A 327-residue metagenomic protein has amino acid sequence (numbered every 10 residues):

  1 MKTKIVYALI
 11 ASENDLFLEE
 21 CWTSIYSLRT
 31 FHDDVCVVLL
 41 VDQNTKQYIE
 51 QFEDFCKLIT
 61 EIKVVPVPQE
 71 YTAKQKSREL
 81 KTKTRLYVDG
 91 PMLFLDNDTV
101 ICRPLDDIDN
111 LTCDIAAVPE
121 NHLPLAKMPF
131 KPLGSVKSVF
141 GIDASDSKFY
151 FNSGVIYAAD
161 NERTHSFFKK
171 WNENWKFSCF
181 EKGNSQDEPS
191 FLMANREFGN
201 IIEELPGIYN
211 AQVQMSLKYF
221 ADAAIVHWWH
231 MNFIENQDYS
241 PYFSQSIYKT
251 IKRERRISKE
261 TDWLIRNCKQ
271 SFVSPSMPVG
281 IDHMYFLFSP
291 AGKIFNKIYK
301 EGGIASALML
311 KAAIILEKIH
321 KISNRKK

Functional and structural regions predicted by a protein language model:
M1-Q69, Y285, K300, I304-I314: N-terminal anchoring/stem segment of glycosyltransferases
K2-Y7, T23, L39, E162-K327: A glycosyltransferase accessory/donor-loop signature
F17, E70-L80: A short, glycine-/small-residue-rich helix N-cap motif at loop->alpha-helix starts within glycosyltransferase
D42-K46, T99-P104, I208-N210: Short, polar loop motifs at secondary-structure junctions
E53-P66, M92, D114-A116, A223-V226: Active-site regions of enzymes building and remodeling cell-envelope glycoconjugates
V64, E79-F130: GT-A fold catalytic core of metal-dependent nucleotide-sugar glycosyltransferases, centered on the diacidic
T72-K76, P124-K131, E235-Y239: Short, charged, surface-exposed secondary-structure boundary motifs
N110-E173: Conserved catalytic core of nucleotide-sugar-dependent glycosyltransferases
